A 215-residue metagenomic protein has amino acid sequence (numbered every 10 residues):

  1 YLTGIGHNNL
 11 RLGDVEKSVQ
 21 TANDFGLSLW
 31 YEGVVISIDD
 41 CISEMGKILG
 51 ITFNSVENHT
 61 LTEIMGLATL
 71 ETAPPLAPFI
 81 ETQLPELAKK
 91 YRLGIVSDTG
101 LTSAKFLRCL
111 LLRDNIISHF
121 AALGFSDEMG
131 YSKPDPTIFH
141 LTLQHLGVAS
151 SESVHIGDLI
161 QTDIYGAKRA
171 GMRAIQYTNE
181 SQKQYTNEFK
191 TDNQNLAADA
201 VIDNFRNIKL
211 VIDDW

Functional and structural regions predicted by a protein language model:
Y1-E81, P85, K89, H140: N-terminal helical cap/lid subdomain that shapes the substrate entry/recognition surface in HAD-like hydrolases
G4, L10, E81, P85 (+1 more regions): Asp-based, Mg2+/Mn2+-dependent phosphohydrolase catalytic module
